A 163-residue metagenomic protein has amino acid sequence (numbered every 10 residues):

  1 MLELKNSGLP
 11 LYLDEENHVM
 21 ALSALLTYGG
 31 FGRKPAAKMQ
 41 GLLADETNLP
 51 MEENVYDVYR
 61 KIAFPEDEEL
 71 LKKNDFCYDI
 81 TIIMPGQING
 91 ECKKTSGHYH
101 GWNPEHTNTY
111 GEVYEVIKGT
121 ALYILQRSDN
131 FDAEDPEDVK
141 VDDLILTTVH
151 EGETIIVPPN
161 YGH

Functional and structural regions predicted by a protein language model:
L2-T148: Active-site region of the double-stranded beta-helix
T148-H163: Conserved metal-binding segment of the jelly-roll/cupin
